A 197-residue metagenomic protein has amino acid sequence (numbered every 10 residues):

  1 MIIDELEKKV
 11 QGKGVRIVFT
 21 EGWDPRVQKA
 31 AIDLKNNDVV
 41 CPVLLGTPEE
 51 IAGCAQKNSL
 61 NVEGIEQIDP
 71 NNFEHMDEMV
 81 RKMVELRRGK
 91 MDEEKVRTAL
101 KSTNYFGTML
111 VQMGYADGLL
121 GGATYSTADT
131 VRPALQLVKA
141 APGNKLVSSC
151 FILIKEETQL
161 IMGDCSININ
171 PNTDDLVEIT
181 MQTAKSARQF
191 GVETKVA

Functional and structural regions predicted by a protein language model:
M1-A197: Anion-binding alpha/beta catalytic cores of soluble intermediary-metabolism enzymes, centered on
